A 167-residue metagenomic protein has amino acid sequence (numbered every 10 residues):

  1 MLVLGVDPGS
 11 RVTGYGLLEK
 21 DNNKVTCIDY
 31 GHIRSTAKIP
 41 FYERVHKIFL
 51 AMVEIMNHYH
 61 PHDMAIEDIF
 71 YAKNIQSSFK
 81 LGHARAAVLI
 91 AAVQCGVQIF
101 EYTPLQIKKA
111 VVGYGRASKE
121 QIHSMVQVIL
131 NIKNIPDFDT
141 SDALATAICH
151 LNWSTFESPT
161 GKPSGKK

Functional and structural regions predicted by a protein language model:
M1-K167: Phosphate- and other anionic-substrate recognition elements at nucleic-acid/protein interfaces
